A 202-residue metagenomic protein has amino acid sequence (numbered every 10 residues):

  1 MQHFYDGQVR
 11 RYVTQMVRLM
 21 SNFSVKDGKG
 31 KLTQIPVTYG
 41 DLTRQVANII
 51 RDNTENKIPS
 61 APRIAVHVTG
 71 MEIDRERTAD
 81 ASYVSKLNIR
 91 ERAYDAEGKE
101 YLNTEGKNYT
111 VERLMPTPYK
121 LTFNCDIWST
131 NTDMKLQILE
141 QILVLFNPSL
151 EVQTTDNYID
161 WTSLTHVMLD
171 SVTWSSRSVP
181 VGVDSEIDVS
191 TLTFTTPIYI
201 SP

Functional and structural regions predicted by a protein language model:
M1-Y94: Small/polar-rich, solvent-exposed N-terminal microdomains that initiate assembly or binding
R11, A61, P116-T122, T130-Q141 (+1 more regions): Short, well-structured alpha-helical interface segments that form or flank functional binding sites
M16, M20, V66-V68, C125 (+2 more regions): Generic structural hydrophobic/aromatic packing signal, biased to beta-strands
M20, S24, G70-E72, L121-D133 (+2 more regions): Beta-strand elements of well-folded, non-transmembrane domains
L32-I50, A93-M115, L121-I127, D133 (+1 more regions): Membrane-lipid interaction segments
A81-S85, I138, V144: General N-terminal targeting signals
E97-P118, Q137, L143-P202: Acidic-leaning, charged glycine-interspersed low-complexity segments
